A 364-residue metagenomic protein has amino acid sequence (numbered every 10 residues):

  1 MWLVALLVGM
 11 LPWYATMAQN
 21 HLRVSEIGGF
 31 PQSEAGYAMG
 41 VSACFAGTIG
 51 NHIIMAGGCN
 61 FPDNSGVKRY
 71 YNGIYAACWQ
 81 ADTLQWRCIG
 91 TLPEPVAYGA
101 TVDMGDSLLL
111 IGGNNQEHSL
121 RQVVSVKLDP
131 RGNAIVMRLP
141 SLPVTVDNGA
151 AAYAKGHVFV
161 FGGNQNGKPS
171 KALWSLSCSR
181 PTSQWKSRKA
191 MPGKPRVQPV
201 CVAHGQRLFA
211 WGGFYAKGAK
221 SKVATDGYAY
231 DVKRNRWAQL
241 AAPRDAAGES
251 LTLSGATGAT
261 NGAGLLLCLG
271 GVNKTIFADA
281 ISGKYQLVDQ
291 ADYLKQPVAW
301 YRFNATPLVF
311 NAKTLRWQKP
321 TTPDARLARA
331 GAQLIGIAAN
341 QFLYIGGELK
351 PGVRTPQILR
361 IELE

Functional and structural regions predicted by a protein language model:
M1-H21: Bacterial Sec-dependent N-terminal signal peptides
A18-E364: Kelch-like beta-propeller repeat domains
